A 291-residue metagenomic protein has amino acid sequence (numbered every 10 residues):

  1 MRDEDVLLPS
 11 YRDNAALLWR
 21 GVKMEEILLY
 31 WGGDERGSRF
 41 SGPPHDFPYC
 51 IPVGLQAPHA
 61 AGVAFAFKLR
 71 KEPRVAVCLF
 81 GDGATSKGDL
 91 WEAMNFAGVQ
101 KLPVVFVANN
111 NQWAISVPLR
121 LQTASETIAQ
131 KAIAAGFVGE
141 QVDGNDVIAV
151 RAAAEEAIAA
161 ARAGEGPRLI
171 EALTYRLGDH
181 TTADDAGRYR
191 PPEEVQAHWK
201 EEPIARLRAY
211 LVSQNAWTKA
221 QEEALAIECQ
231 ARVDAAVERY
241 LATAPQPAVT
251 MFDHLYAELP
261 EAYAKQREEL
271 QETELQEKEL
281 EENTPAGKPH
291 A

Functional and structural regions predicted by a protein language model:
M1-Q100, L121-A124, A129, A134-G136: Cofactor-binding active-site loop characterized by glycine-rich and histidine/acidic residues
L8, V105-V107, Q141, A149 (+3 more regions): Structured core elements
Y11-A16, F80-S86, A108-A114, N145-I148 (+1 more regions): Acidic, glycine-rich active-site loops and adjacent beta-strand->loop/helix elements that engage anionic groups
K68-E72, S125-E156, W199-A226: Conserved thiamine diphosphate
L90-A93, A152-A159: Glycine-rich, charged/polar anion/phosphate-binding loops that engage phosphate groups from diverse ligands
Q100-R120: A short, conserved beta-to-alpha structural element at the edge of catalytic cores that scaffolds binding
R120-I133, R176-R188: Flexible glycine/proline-rich, aromatic-decorated loop/lid segments
A160-A291: Glycine/aspartate-rich loop-and-adjacent alpha/beta segment that forms the canonical ThDP
